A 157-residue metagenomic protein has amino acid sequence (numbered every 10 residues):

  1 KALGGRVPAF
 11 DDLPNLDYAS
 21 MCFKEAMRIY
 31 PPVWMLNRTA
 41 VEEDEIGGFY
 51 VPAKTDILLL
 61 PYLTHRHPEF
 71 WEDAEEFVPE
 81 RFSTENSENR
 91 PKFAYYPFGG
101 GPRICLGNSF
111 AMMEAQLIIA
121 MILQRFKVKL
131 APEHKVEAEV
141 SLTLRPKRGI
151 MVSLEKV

Functional and structural regions predicted by a protein language model:
G5-G47: Conserved cytochrome P450 K-helix E-x-x-R motif and the immediately C-terminal K′/meander segment
A9-D17, R103-G107, V140-L144: Conserved, non-catalytic sequence blocks in retroelement Pol enzymes and Pol-derived host proteins
L13, L59-S87: Conserved cytochrome P450 K-helix/beta-meander segment immediately N-terminal to the heme-binding cysteine loop
E85-Y95: Active-site-adjacent bridging/hinge elements
S109-L144: Cytochrome P450 heme-binding "Cys pocket" and the immediately downstream C-terminal segment
R145-V157: C-terminal helix/juxtamembrane-tail motif
